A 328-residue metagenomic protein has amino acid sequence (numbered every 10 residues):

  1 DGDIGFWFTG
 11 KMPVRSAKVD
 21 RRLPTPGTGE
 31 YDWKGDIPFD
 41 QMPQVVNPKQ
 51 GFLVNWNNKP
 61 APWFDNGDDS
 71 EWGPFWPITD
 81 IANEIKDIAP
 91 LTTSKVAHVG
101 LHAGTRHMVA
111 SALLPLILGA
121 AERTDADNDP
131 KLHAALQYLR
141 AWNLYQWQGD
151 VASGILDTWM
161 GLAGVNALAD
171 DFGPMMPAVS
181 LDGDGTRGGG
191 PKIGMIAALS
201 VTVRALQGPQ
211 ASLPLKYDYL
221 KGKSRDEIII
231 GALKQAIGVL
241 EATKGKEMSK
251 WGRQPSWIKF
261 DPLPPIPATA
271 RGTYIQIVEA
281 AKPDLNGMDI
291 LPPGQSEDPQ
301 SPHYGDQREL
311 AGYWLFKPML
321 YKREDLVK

Functional and structural regions predicted by a protein language model:
D1-K328: C-terminal/peripheral segments of proteins
